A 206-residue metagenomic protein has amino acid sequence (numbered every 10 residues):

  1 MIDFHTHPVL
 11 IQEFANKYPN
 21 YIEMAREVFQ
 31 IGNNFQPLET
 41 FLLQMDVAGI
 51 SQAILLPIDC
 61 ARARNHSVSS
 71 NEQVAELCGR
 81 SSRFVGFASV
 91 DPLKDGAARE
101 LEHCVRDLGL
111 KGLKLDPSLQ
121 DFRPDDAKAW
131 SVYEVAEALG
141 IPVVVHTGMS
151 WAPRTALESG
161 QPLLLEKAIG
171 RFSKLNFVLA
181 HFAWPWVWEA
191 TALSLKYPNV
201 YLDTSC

Functional and structural regions predicted by a protein language model:
M1-I58, N65, E72: An N-terminally biased module of ancient metal coordination in phosphate/nucleic-acid-related enzymes
H5, M45, V74, G86 (+5 more regions): Conserved, mostly hydrophobic/aromatic
P8-Q12, C60-A63, P92-G96, Q120 (+2 more regions): Active-site environment of divalent metal-dependent phosphoester hydrolases
E23-Q36, P57, V85-K94, D116-R123: Active-site mouth loops of central-metabolism enzymes
F35-M45, S69-N71, L93-V105, V187: Short, acidic/polar
L38-L42, N71-A75, L101-E102, A129 (+3 more regions): Generic structural signal for well-ordered alpha-helices, preferentially at hydrophobic/aromatic core positions
S67-N71, D95-R99, F122-V132: Active-site-adjacent beta->alpha loops and helix N-cap segments on the catalytic face of soluble alpha/beta enzymes
L108-G112, R123-C206: Catalytic pocket-lining loop regions of alpha/beta-barrel enzymes, especially the amidohydrolase/enolase/GH5 lineages
